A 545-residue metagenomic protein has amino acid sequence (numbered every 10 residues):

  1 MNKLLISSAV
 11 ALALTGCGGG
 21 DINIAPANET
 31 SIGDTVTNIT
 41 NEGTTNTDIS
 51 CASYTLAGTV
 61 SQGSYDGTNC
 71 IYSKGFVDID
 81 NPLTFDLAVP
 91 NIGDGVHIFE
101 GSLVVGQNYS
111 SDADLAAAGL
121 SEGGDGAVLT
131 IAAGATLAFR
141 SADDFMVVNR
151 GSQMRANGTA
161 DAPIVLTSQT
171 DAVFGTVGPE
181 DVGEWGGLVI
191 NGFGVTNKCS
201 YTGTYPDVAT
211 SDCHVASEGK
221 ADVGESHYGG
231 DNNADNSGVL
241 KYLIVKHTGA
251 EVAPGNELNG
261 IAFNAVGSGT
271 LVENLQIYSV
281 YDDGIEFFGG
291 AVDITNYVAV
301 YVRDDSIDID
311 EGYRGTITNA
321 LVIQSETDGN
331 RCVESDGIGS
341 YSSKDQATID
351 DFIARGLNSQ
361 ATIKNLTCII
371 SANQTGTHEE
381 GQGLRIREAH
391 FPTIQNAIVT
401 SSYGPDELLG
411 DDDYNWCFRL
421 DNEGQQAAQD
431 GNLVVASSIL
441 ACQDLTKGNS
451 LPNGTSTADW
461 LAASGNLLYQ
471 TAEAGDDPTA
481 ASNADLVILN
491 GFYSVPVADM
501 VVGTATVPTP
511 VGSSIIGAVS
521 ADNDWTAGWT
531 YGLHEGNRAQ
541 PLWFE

Functional and structural regions predicted by a protein language model:
M1-A9: Sec-dependent signal peptide recognition, specifically the positively charged N-region followed immediately by
S8, N28-G126, A142-G151, T167-D282 (+2 more regions): Extracellular beta-rich repeat passengers
A13-G16: C-terminal motif of bacterial Sec signal peptides marking the signal peptidase cleavage site
G20-N28: Bacterial Sec signal peptide processing site at the extreme N-terminus
N149-V165: Active-site-surrounding "flap" and adjacent substrate/cofactor-binding loops of secreted or lumenal enzymes, prototyped
